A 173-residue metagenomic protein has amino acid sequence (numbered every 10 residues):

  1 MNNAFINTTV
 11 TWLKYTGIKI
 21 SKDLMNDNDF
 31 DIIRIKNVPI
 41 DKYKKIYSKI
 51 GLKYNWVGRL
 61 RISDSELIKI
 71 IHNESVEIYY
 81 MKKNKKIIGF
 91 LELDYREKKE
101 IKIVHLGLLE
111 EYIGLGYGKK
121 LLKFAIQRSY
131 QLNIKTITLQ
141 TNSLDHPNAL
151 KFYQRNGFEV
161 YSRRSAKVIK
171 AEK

Functional and structural regions predicted by a protein language model:
M1-K36: Acyl-donor-binding surface of acyltransferase catalytic domains
N28-R59: Short amphipathic alpha-helix that is part of the acyltransferase structural core
L60-I62, I71-E77, M81-E100, V104-L109: A conserved beta-strand-loop-helix scaffold within acyl/acetyltransferase catalytic domains
I88, V160-Y161: Short hydrophobic beta-strand segments in globular cytosolic domains
L109-K123, L132, L144-N148: Conserved glycine-rich acetyl-CoA-binding loop
S129-T141: Conserved GNAT acetyl-CoA-binding A-motif
L139-A149, A166-E172: Conserved beta-strand-loop-alpha-helix junction that forms the acyl-donor binding cleft
A149-Q154, F158: Conserved active-site tyrosine of GNAT-family acetyltransferases
